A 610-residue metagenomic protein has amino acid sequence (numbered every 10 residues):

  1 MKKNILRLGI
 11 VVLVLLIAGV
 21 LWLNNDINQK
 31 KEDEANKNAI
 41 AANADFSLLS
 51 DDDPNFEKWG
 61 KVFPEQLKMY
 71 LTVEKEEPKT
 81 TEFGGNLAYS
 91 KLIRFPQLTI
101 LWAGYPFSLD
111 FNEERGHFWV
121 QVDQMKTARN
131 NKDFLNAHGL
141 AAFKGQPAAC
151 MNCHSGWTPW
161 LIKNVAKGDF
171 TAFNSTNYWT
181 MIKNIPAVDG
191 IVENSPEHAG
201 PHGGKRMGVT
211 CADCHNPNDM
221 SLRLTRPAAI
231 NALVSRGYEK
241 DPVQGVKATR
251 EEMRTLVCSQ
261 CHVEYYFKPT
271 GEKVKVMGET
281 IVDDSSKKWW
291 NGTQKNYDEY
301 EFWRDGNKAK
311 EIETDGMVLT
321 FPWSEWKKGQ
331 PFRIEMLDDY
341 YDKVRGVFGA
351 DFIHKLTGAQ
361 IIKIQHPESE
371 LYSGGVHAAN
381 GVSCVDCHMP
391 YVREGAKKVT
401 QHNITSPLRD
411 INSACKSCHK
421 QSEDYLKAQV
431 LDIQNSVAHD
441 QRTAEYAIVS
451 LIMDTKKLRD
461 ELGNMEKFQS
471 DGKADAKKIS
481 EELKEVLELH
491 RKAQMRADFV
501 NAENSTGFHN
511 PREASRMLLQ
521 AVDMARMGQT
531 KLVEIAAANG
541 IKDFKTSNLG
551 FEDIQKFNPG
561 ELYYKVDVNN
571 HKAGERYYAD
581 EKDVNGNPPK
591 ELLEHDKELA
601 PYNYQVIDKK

Functional and structural regions predicted by a protein language model:
M1-L15: N-terminal Sec-pathway targeting helices
N4, A137-G139, A199: N-terminal catalytic scaffold of extracellular/periplasmic and nuclease hydrolases that process anionic headgroups
R7-I10, W22-Q121, K163-G208, D213 (+3 more regions): Primarily the internal scaffold of c-type cytochrome electron-transfer domains, especially repeated/multiheme c-type
A18-V20: Non-catalytic protein-protein interaction scaffold segments in large eukaryotic complex-forming proteins
P96, G116-A142: Short linear recognition/processing motifs and adjacent strand/loop elements at protein termini and domain edges
F107, E114, F118, K126 (+3 more regions): Non-catalytic propeptide/linker segments at domain boundaries
L135, L140-I162, A166, N174-S175: A cross-kingdom signal targeting lumenal/periplasmic-facing segments of multi-pass membrane and secretory-pathway
P588-K610: Extended, compositionally biased alpha-helical segments that mediate assembly or anchoring
